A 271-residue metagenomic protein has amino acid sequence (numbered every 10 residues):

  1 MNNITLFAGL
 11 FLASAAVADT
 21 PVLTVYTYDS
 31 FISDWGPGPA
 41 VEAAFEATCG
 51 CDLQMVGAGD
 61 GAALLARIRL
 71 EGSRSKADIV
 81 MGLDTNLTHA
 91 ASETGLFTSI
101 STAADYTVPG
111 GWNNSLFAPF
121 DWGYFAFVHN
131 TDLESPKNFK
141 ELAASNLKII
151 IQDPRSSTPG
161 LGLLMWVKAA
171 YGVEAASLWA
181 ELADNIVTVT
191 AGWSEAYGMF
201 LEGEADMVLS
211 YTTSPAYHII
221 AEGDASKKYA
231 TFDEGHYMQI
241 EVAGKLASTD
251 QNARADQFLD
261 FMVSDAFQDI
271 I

Functional and structural regions predicted by a protein language model:
V22, Y26-G38, G59-A63, S75-A205: Extracytoplasmic ligand-binding site segments that recognize negatively charged/polar headgroups
P39-M55: Short alpha-helix C-terminal cap/hinge motif
V41, C51, L178, D250-M262 (+1 more regions): Short amphipathic alpha-helical coupling segments at ligand-binding clamshell hinges and other catalytic/signaling
N86-A90, L201, A205-S226: A ligand-binding cleft/hinge motif common to bilobed small-molecule-binding domains
F97-A104, S115-P119, K140, M207 (+2 more regions): Short beta-strand->loop
P109-G110, G123, W179-A183, V189-T190 (+1 more regions): Periplasmic-binding protein-like
A126-L133, K168, Q239-R254, I270-I271: A bilobed periplasmic-binding-protein/Venus flytrap-type ligand-binding module shared by bacterial periplasmic
I149-S156, F261-I271: Periplasmic-binding protein-like
